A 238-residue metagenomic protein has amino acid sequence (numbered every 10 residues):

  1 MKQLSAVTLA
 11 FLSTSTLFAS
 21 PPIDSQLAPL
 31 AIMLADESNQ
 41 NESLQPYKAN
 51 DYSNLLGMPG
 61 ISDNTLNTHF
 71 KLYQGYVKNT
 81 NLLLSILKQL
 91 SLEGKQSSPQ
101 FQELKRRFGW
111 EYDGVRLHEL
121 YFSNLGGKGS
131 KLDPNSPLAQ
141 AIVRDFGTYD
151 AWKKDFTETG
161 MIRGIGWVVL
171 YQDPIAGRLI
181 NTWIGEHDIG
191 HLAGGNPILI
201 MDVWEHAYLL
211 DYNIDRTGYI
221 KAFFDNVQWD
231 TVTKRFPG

Functional and structural regions predicted by a protein language model:
M1-L4: Positively charged n-region of N-terminal signal peptides that target proteins for export
A6-T16: Bacterial N-terminal signal peptides
P21-G238: Feature for soluble, non-membrane regions of globular proteins
